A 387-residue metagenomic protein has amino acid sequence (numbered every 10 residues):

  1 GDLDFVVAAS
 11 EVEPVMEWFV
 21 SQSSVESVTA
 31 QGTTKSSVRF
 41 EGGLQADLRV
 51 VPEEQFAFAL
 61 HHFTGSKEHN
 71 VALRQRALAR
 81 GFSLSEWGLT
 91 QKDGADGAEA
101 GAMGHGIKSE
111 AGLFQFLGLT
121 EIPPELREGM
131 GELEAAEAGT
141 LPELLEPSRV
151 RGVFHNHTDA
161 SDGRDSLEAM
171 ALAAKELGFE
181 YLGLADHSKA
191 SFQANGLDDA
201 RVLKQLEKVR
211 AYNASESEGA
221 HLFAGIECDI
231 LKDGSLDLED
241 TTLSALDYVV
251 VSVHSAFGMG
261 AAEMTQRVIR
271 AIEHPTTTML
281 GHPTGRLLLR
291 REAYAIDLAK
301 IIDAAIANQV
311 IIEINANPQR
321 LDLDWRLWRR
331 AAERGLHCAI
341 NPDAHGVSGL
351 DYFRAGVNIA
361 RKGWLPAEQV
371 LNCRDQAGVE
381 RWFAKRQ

Functional and structural regions predicted by a protein language model:
G1-F82, E86-T158, S166-L184, K189-A220 (+1 more regions): Charged catalytic cores and adjacent phosphate/nucleic-acid-binding surfaces used for phosphate/nucleic-acid chemistry
G225-C228, A355: Active-site catalytic microenvironments in core metabolic enzymes, especially phosphate/sugar-handling
